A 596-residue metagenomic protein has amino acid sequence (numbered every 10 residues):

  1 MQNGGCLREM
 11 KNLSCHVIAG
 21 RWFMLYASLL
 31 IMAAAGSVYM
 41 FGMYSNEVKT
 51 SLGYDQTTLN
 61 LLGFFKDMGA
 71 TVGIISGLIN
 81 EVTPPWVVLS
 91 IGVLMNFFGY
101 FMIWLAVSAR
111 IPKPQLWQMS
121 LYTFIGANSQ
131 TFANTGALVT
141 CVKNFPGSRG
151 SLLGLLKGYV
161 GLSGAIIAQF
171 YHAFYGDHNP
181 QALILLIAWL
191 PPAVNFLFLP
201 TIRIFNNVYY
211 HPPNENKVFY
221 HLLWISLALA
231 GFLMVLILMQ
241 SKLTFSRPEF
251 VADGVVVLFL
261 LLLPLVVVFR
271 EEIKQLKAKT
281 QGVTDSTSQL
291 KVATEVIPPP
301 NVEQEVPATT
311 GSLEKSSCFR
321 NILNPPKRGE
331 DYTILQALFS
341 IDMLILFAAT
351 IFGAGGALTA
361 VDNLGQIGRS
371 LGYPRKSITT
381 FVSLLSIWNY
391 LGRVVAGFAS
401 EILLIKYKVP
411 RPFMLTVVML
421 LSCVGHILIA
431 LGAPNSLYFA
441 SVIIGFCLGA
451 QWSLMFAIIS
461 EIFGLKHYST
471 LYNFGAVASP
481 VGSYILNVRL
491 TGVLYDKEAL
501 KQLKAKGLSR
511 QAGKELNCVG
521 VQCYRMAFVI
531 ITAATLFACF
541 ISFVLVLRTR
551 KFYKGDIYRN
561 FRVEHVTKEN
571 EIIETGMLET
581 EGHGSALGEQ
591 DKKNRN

Functional and structural regions predicted by a protein language model:
M1-E9, I202-F339, I345, F552-N596: Long, low-complexity inter-transmembrane loops of multi-pass membrane transporters
S37-V48, L233-F245, P325-L391, A396 (+1 more regions): Extracytoplasmic gate region of multi-pass secondary transporters
F41-M43, V48, Q130-K157, I167-Y171 (+4 more regions): Intracellular juxtamembrane helix-capping segments at the cytosolic ends of symmetry-related transmembrane helices
L61-E81, F98-F101, L105, A165 (+2 more regions): Central cavity-lining transmembrane alpha-helices of secondary-active solute carriers, predominantly the Major
V72-L89, Y175, R393-V409, Y495: Helix-to-loop junctions at the C-terminal end of transmembrane segments in multipass secondary transporters
L94-P112, L199, L233, L421-A433: C-terminal ends and interior cores of transmembrane alpha-helices in multi-pass membrane transporters/permeases
G99, R110-A133, S436-A450: Hydrophobic core of transmembrane alpha-helices in multi-pass small-molecule transporters, especially MFS/SLC-type
L183-P200, H221-L229, F250-L265, Q511-G513 (+1 more regions): Symmetry-related core transmembrane helices of the 12-TM Major Facilitator Superfamily/SLC fold
